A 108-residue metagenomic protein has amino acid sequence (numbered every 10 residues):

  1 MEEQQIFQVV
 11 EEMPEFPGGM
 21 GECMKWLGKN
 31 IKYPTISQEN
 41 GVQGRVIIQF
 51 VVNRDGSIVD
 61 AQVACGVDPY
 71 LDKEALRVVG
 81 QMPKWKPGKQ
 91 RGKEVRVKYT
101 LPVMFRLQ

Functional and structural regions predicted by a protein language model:
M1-Q108: Charge-biased low-complexity segments
